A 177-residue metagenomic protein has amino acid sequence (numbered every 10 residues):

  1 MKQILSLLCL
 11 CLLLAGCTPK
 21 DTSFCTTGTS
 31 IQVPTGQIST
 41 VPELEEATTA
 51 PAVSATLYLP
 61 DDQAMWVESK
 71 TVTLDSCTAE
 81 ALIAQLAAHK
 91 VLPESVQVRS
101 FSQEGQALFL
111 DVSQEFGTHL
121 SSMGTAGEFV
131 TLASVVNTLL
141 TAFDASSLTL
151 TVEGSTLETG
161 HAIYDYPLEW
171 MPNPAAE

Functional and structural regions predicted by a protein language model:
K2-L8, A15-E177: Bimodal "functional hotspot" detector
